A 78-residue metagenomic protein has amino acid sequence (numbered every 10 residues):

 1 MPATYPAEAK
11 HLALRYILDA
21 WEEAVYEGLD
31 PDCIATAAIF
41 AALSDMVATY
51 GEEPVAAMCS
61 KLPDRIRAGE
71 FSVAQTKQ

Functional and structural regions predicted by a protein language model:
M1-Q78: Solvent-exposed interaction surfaces and binding hotspots enriched for charged
